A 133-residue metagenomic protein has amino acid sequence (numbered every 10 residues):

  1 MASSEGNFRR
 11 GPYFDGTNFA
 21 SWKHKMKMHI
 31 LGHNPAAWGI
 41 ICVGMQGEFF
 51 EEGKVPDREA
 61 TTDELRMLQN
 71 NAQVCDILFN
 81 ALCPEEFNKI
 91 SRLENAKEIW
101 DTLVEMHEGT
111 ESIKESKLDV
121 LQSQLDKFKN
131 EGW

Functional and structural regions predicted by a protein language model:
M1-W133: N-terminal Lys/Arg-enriched interaction segments
